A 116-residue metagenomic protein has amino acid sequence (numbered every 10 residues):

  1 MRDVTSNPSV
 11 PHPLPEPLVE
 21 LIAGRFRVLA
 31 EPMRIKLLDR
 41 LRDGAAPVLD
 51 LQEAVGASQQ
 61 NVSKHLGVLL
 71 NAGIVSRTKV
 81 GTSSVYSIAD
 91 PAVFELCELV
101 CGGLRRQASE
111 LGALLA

Functional and structural regions predicted by a protein language model:
M1-L21, V93-A116: Amphipathic alpha-helical dimerization/coiled-coil segments that flank or bridge DNA-binding/regulatory modules
E20-Q60, S83-A92: N-terminal helix-turn-helix DNA-binding core of bacterial DNA-binding proteins
E53, L70-N71: Alpha-helical residues within the helix-turn-helix
H65: Residues within the DNA-recognition helix of helix-turn-helix
